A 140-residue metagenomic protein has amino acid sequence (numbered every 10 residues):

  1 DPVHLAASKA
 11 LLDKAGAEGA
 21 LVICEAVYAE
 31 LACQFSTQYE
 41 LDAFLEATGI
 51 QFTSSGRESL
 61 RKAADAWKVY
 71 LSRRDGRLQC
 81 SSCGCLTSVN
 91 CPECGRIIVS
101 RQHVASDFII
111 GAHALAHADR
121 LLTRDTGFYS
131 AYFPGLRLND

Functional and structural regions predicted by a protein language model:
D1-I23, E30-I50: Short, well-structured N-terminal submotif of metal-dependent ribonuclease cores
A10, R61, F108-I109, G127: Active-site phosphate/pyrophosphate-handling residues
E25, V104-F108, T126: Conserved glycosyltransferase catalytic-site signature
Y28, Q38-L41, L60-A64, D107: A general structural signal for well-ordered alpha-helical segments in protein cores
F35, L45, W67, Y132-F133: Short, flexible helix/strand-to-coil boundary loops that buttress conserved ligand/catalytic motifs in alpha/beta
I50-V99: Acidic catalytic patch
C83-S100, G111-D140: Acidic, PIN/NYN-like endoribonuclease modules and their adjacent C-terminal/linker elements
